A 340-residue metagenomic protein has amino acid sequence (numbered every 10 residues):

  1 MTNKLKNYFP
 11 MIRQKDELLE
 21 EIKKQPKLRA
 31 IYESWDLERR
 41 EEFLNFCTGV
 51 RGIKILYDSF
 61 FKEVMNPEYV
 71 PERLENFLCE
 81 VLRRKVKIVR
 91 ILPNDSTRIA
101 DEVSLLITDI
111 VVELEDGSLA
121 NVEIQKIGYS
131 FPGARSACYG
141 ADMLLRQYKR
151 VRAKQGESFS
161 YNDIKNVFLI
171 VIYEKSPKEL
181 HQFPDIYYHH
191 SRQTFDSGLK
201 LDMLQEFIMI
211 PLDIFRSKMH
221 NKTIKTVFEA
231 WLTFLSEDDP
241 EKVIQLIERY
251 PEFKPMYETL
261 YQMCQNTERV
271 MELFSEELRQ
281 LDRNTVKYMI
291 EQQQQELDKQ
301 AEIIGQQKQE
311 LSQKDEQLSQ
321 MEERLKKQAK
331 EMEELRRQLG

Functional and structural regions predicted by a protein language model:
M1-E206: Accessory alpha/beta interaction modules
T2-R51, A120-Q125, T233-G340: Short, charged alpha-helical interaction segments and adjacent helix-coil junctions
K54-L56, F207-L212, F234-D239: Short acidic (Asp/Glu) and glycine-rich catalytic loops that position anionic groups and cofactors
Y57-M65, Q155, L212-K218, K242-L246 (+1 more regions): Short hinge/gating elements
Y69, R73, F131, T226 (+3 more regions): Charged, alpha-helix-enriched surfaces in structured cytosolic catalytic cores of large nucleotide-utilizing machines
S158-Y161, V167-F168, F215, L260 (+1 more regions): Selected N-terminal structured segments and early membrane-anchoring regions
H181-F183, M219-T223, E272-L273: Short conserved micro-motifs at the rims of enzyme active sites and ligand-binding pockets
D196-E229: Extended serine/threonine-enriched, polar tracts that run as long, contiguous segments within proteins
